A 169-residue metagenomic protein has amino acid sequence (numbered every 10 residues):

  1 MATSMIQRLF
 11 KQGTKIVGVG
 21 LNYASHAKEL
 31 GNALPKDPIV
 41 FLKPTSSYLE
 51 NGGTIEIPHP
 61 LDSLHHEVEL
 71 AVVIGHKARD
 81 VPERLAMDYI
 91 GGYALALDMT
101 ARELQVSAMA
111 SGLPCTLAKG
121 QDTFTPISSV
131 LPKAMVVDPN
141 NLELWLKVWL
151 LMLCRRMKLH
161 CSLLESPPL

Functional and structural regions predicted by a protein language model:
A2-A96, E103-S107: Extended, compositionally biased flexible segments
A2-K11, N22, H26, N32-L34 (+3 more regions): Catalytic-pocket segment enriched in acidic/His residues
